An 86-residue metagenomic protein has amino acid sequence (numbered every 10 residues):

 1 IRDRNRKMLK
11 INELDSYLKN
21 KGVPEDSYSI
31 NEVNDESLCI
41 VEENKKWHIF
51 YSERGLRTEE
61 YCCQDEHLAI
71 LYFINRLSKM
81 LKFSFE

Functional and structural regions predicted by a protein language model:
R2-E32: Negatively charged, low-complexity tracts enriched in Asp/Glu with abundant Ser/Thr
R4, E59-E60: Short, flexible active-site loop motifs that bind/organize anionic cofactors or intermediates
Y17, Y28, W47, Y51 (+2 more regions): Aromatic side chains
E32-T58, R76: Short aromatic-glycine-(Arg/Gly/Cys) micro-motifs in beta-strand/loop hairpins
C62-M80: A short, charged, amphipathic alpha-helix used as a generic interaction element across diverse proteins
M80-E86: Intrinsically disordered, low-complexity charged/polar segments
